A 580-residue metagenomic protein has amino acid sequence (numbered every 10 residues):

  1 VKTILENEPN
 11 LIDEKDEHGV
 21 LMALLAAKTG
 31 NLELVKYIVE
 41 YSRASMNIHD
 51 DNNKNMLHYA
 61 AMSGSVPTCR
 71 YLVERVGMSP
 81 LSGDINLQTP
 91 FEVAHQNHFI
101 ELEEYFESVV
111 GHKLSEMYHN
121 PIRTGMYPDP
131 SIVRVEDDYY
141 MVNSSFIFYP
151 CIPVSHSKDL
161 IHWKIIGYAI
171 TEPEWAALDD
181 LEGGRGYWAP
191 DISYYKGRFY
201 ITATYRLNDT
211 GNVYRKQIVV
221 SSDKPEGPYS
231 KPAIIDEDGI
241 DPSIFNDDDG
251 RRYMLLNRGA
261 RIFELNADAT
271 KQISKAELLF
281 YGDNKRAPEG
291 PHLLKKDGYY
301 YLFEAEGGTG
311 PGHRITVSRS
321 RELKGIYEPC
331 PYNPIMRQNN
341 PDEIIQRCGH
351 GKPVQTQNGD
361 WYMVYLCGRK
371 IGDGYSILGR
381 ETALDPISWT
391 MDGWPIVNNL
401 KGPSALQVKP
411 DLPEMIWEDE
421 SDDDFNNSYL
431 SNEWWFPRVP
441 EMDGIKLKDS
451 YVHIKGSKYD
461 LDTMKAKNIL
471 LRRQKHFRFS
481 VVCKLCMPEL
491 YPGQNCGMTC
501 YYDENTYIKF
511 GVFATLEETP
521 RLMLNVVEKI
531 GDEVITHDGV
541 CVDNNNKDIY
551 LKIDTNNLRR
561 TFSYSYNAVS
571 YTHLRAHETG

Functional and structural regions predicted by a protein language model:
L5-N10, Y37-A44, Y71-M78, S108-G111: Ankyrin repeat domain, specifically the short helix-to-loop turn at the C-terminus of the second helix of each repeat
L25-N31, Y59-S65, V93-F99: Ankyrin repeat A-helix N-terminal signature
I132-F148, W188-D209, K231-I235, D241-E264 (+4 more regions): Hydrophobic core segments of beta-strands in well-ordered, beta-rich domains
L461-E518: Secretory/extracellular carbohydrate-interaction modules and structurally similar beta-sandwich "look-alikes"
T572-T579: Conserved small/polar residues in nucleotide/adenosyl-binding loops
